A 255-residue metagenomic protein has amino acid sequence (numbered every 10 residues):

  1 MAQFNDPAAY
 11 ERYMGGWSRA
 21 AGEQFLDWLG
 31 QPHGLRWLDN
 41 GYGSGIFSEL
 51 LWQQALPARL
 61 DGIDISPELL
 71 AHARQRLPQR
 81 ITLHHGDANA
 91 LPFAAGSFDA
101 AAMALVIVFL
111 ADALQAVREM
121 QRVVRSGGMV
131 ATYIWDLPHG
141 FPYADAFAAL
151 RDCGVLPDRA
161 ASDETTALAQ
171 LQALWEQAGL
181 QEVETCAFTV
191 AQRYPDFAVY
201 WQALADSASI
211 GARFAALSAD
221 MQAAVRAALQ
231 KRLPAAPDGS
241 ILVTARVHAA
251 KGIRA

Functional and structural regions predicted by a protein language model:
A2-G16: Class I SAM-dependent methyltransferase Rossmann-like catalytic core, especially the SAM/SAH-binding loop
Q3, W17-S18, S44-I46, D163-A255: Conserved Class I S-adenosyl-L-methionine
G16-L35, L50: Conserved alpha-helix/loop element of class I SAM-dependent methyltransferases that forms part of the SAM/SAH-binding
R36-L91, Q115: Class I SAM-dependent methyltransferase SAM/SAH-binding core
N89-A101: A short acidic, Gly/Pro-enriched loop at the edge of an enzyme's catalytic core that lines a small-molecule cofactor
D99-A113, D136: A short SAM/SAH-binding and catalytic strip from SAM-dependent methyltransferases
L114-M129: A short glycine-rich, Lys/Arg-flanked "PGG" loop and its adjoining helix->strand segment in the class I
M129-L156: Conserved class I S-adenosyl-L-methionine
